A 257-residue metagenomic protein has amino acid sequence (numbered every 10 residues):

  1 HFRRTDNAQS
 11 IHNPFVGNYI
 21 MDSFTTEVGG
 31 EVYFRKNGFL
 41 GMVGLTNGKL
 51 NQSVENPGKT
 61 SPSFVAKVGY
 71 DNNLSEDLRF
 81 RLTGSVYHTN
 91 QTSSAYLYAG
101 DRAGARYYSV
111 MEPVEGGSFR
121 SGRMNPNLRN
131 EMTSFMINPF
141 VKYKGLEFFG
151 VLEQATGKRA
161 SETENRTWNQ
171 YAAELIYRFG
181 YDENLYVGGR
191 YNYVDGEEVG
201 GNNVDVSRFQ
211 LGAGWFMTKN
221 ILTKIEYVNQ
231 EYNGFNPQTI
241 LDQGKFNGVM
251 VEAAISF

Functional and structural regions predicted by a protein language model:
H1-G69, Y98-N125, N247, A254: Surface-exposed coil loops of outer-membrane beta-barrel proteins
D71-N73: Basic phosphate/pyrophosphate-binding loop/patch that engages nucleotide-derived ligands
L78-H88, S94-F257: Outer-membrane beta-barrel pore domains
